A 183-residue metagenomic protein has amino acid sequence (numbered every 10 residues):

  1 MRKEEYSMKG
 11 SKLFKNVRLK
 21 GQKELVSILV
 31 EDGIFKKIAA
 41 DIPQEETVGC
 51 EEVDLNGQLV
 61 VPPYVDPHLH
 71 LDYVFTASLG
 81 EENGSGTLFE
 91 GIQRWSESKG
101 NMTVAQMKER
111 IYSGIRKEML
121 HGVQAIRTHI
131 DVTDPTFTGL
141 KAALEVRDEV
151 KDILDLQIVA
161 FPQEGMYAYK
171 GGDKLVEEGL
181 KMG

Functional and structural regions predicted by a protein language model:
M1-E46: N-terminal metal-binding scaffold of metallo-dependent hydrolase/deaminase domains
E5-K15, E45-G86, E90: Replace "His-x-His-based motif
K20, A77, H129: Conserved residues at the C-terminal ends of beta-strands
A39, N56, P162: Residues at the C-termini of beta-strands that transition into short coil/loop
V65-L69, E97, H121: Single, functionally critical "micro-switch" positions that shape active/binding sites and transmembrane helices
V74-M107, M182-G183: Active-site gating loops and adjacent loop-to-helix segments of metal-dependent hydrolytic enzymes
K99-K181: Active-site loop-helix segments enriched in His/Asp/Glu that coordinate and activate a nucleophilic water at divalent
